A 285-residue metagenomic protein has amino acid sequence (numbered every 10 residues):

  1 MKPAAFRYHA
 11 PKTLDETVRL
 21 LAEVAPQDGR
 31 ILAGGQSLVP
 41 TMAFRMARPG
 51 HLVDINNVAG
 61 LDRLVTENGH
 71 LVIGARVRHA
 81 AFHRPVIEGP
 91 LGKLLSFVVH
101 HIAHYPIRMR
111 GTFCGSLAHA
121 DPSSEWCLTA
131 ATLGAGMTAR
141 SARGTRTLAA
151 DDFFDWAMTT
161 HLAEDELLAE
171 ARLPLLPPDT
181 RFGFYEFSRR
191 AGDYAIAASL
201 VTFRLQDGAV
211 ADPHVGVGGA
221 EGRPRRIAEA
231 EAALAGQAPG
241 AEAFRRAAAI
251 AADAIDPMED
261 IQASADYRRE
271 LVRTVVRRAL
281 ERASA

Functional and structural regions predicted by a protein language model:
M1-A285: C-terminal structural segment of proteins
